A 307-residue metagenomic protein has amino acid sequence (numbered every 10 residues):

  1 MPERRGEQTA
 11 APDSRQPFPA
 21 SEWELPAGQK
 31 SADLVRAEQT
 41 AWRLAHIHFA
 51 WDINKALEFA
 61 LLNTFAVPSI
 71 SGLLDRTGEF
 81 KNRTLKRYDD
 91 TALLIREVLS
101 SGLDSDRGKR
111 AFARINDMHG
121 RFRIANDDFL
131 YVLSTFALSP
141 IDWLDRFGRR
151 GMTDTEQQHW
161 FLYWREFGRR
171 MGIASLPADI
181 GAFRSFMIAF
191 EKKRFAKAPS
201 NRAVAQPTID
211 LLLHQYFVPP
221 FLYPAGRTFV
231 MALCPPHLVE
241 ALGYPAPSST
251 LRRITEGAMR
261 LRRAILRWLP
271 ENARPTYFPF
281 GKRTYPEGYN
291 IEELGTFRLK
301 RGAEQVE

Functional and structural regions predicted by a protein language model:
M1-E307: Mature, function-bearing regions of proteins
